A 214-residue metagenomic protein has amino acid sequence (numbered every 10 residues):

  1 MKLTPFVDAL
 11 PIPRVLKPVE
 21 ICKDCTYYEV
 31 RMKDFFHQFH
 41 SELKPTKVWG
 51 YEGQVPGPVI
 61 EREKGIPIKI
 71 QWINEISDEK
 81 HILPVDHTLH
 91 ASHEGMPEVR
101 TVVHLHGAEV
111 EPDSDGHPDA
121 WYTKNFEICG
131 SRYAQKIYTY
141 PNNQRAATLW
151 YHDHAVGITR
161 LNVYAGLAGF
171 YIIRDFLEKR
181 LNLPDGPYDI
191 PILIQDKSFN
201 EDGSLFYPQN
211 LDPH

Functional and structural regions predicted by a protein language model:
M1-H214: Histidine-centered copper-binding motifs that mark active-site loops of extracellular/periplasmic copper enzymes
